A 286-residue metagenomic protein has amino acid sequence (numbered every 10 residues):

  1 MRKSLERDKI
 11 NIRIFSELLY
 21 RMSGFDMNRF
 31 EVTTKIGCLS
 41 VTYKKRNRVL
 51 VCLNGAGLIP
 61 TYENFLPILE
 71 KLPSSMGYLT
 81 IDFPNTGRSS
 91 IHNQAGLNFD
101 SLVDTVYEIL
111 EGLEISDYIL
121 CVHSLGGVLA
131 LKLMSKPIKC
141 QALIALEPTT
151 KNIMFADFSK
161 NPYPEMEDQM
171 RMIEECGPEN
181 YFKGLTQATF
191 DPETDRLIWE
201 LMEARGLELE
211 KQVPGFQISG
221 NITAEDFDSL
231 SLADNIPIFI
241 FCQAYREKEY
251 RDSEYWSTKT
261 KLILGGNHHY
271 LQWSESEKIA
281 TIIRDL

Functional and structural regions predicted by a protein language model:
L5-F30: An N-terminal hydrophobic leader/cap segment in hydrolases
K35-Y43: A short loop-to-beta-strand scaffold at the N-terminal edge of the catalytic core in hydrolase folds
K44-R88: Conserved HGGG/HGGXW glycine-rich cap/lid loop of the alpha/beta-hydrolase fold
T80-Y118: Active-site loop/oxyanion-hole signature of alpha/beta-hydrolase fold enzymes
D117-M154: Conserved hydrolase catalytic core segment
I144-E174: Flexible "cap/lid" loop of the alpha/beta hydrolase fold
L207-S257: Conserved serine/cysteine hydrolase catalytic core
N267-E275: Catalytic histidine-centered segment of alpha/beta-hydrolase-like enzymes
